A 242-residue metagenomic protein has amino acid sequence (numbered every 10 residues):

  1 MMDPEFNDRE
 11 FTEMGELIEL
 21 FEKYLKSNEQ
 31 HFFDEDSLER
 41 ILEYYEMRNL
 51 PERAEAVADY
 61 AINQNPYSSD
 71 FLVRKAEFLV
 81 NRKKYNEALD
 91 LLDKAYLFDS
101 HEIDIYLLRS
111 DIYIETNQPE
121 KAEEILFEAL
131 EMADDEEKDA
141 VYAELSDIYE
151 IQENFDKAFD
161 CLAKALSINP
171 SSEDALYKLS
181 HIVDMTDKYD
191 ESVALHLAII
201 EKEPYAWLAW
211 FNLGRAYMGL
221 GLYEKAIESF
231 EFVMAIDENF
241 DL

Functional and structural regions predicted by a protein language model:
D34-E35, S69-D70, I103-D104, E136-D139 (+3 more regions): Helix-start (N-cap) detector for alpha-helical repeat units in TPR-like alpha-solenoids, especially tetratricopeptide
M47, N81-R82, E115-T116, I151 (+2 more regions): Register position in tetratricopeptide repeats
Q64, L97-D99, M132-D134, I168 (+2 more regions): Structural marker of alpha-solenoid helical repeat scaffolds
